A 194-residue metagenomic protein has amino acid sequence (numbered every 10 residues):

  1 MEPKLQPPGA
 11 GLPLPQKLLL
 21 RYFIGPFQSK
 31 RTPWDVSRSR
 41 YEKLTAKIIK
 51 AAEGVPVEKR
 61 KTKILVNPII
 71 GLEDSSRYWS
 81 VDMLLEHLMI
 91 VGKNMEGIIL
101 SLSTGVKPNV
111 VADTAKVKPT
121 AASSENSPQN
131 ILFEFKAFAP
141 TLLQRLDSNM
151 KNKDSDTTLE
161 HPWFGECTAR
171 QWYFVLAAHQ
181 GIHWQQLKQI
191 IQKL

Functional and structural regions predicted by a protein language model:
M1-D82, V91-L194: Aromatic-glycine hotspot motif
L85: Conserved H-X4-D acyltransferase segment
